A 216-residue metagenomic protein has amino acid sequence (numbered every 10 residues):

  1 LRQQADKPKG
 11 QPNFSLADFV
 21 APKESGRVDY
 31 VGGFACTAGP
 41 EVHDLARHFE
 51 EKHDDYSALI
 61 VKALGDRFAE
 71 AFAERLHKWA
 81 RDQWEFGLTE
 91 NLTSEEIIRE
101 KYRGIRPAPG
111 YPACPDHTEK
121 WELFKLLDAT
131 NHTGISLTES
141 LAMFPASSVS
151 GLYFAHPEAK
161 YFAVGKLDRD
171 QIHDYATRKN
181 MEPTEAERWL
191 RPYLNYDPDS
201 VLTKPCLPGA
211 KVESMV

Functional and structural regions predicted by a protein language model:
L1-L59, A63, R81, F86-L88 (+1 more regions): Active-site loops and adjacent core secondary-structure elements that bind or stabilize anionic groups
Y30-F34, L64, T133, S150 (+1 more regions): Structural beta-strand/beta-sheet cores of well-ordered domains, especially the beta-sheet scaffolds that support
T37-A38, F72, K179: Generic structural signal for hydrophobic core residues of well-folded globular domains
L64-D66, E70-W79: Acidic, metal/cofactor-coordinating or nucleic-acid-engaging core segments within structured domains
K78-T177, P183-T184, R188-R191, L202: Compositionally biased, low-complexity/repeat regions
M181-P183, E187, Y196-V216: Acidic, low-complexity intrinsically disordered tails
